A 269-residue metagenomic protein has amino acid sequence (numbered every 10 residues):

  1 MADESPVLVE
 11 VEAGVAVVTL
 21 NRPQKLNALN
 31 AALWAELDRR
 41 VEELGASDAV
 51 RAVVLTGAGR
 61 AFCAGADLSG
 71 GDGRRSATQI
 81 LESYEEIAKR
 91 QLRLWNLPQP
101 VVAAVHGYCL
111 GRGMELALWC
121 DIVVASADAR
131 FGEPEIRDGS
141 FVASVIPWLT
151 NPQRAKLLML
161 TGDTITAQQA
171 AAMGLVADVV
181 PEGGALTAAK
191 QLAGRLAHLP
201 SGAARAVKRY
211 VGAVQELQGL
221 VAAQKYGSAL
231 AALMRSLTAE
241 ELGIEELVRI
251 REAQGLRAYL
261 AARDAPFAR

Functional and structural regions predicted by a protein language model:
M1-A13, T166-A167, T187, H198-R269: C-terminal alpha-helix plus adjacent terminal tail
M1-A58: Conserved CoA-thioester-binding segment of acyl-CoA-metabolizing enzymes
V18, R22, E36-L37, L55 (+5 more regions): Terminal peptide-recognition signature
P23-L26, R60, G65, D128-R130 (+1 more regions): A short, glycine- and basic residue-enriched loop/turn that sits immediately adjacent to a domain's principal
A32-E36, E86, R93, A188 (+2 more regions): Charged catalytic carboxylate motif
A49, G57-R93, C109, R249-G255: Glycine- (often His-adjacent) and acidic-residue-rich active-site loop that binds/positions the CoA thioester
L92-A204: Crotonase-fold acyl-CoA enzyme core
